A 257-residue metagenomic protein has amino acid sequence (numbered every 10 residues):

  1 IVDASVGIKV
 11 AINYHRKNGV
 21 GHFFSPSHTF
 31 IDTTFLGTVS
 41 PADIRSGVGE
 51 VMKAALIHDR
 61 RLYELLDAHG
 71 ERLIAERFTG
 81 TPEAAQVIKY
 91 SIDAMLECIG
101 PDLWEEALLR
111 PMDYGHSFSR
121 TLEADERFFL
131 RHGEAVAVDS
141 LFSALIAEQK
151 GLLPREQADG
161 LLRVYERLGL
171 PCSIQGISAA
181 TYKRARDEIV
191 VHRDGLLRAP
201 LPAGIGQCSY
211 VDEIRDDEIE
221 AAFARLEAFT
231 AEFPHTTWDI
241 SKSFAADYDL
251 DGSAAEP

Functional and structural regions predicted by a protein language model:
I1-R72: A glycine/threonine-rich phosphate-anchoring loop and its flanking beta-alpha core in nucleotide/phosphate-binding
H28, R60, E71, L96 (+3 more regions): Generic structural signal for secondary-structure transition and capping sites
T34, G115, G206: Anionic group-transfer/hydrolysis microenvironments
D43, G49-V51, L153-P257: C-terminal charged capping/lid subdomain of soluble metabolic enzymes
K53, I57, R127, Q149-L152 (+1 more regions): Residues in soluble alpha-helical coiled-coils and helical-bundle/repeat scaffolds
E64-A180: Active-site segments that bind and position negatively charged phosphate/pyrophosphate groups
